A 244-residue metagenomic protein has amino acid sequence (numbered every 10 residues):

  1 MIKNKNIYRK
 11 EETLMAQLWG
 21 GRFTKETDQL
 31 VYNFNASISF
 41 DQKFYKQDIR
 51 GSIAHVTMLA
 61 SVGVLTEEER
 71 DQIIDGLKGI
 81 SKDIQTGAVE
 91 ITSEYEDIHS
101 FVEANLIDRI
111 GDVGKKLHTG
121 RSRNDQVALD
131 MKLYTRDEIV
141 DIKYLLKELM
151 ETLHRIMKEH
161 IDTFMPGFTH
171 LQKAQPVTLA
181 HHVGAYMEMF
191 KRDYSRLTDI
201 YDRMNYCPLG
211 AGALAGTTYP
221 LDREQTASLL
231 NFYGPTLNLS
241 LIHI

Functional and structural regions predicted by a protein language model:
M1-L14: Short, Lys/Arg-enriched N-terminal segments with co-localized hydrophobic residues within the first ~10-30 amino acids
L14-G216, P220-S228, F232-G234: A helix-coil-helix interface module used to build multimeric assemblies and to scaffold catalytic/cofactor sites
I242-I244: Conserved small/polar residues in nucleotide/adenosyl-binding loops
